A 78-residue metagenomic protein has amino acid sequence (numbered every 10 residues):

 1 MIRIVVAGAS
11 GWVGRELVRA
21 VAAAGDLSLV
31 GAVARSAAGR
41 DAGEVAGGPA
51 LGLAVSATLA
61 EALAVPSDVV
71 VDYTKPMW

Functional and structural regions predicted by a protein language model:
M1-V5: Extreme N-terminal starter segment of soluble prokaryotic enzymes
V6-S10, G14-R19: N-terminal Rossmann NAD(P)H-binding glycine-rich loop of SDR-like oxidoreductase domains
G14, A37-R40, W78: Conserved protein kinase catalytic core
A23-G48: NAD(P)-binding Rossmann-fold cofactor-contacting core
P49-L53: Surface-exposed acidic, glycine/proline-enriched linker/cap segments that occur as 15-30-residue helix-coil
A54-T58: Short acidic-hydrophobic, aromatic-tinged amphipathic segments that line or gate anion-handling sites
L59-E61, V65-W78: Beta-loop-alpha module in the N-terminal Rossmann-like domain of NAD(P)-dependent dehydrogenases, especially those
